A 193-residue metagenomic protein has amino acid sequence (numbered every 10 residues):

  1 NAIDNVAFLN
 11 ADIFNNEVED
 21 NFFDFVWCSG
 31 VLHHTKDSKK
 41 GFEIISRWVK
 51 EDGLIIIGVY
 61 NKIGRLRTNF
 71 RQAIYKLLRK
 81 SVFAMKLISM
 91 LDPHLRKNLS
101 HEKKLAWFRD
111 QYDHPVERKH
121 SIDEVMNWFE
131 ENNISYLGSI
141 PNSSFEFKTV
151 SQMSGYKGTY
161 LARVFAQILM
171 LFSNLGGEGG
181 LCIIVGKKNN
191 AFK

Functional and structural regions predicted by a protein language model:
A2-N15: Conserved SAM-binding strand-loop segment of SAM-dependent methyltransferases
V6, F22-D24, N133: Local beta-strand N-terminus motif with an aromatic residue
F14-V26: A short acidic, Gly/Pro-enriched loop at the edge of an enzyme's catalytic core that lines a small-molecule cofactor
D24-S38, N61: A short SAM/SAH-binding and catalytic strip from SAM-dependent methyltransferases
L32, Y60-R65, P141-N142: Short "lid" loop at the C-terminus of a central beta-strand within the Rossmann-like core of SAM-dependent
K39-E51: A short glycine-rich, Lys/Arg-flanked "PGG" loop and its adjoining helix->strand segment in the class I
L54-H94: Conserved class I S-adenosyl-L-methionine
H101-K193: Rossmann-like AdoMet/SAM-dependent catalytic core
